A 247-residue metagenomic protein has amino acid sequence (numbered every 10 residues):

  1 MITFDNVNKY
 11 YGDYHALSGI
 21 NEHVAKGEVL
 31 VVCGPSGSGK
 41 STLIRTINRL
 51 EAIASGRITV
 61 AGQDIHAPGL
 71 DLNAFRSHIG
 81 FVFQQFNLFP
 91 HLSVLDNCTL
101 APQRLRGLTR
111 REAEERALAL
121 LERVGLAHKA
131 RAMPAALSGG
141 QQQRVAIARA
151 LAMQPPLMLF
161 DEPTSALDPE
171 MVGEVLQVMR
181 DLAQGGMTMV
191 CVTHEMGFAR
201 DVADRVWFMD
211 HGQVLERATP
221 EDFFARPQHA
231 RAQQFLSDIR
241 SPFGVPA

Functional and structural regions predicted by a protein language model:
M1-P220: ABC family nucleotide-binding domain
R217, E221-A247: C-terminal boundary and immediately downstream tail of ABC-type ATPase nucleotide-binding domains
